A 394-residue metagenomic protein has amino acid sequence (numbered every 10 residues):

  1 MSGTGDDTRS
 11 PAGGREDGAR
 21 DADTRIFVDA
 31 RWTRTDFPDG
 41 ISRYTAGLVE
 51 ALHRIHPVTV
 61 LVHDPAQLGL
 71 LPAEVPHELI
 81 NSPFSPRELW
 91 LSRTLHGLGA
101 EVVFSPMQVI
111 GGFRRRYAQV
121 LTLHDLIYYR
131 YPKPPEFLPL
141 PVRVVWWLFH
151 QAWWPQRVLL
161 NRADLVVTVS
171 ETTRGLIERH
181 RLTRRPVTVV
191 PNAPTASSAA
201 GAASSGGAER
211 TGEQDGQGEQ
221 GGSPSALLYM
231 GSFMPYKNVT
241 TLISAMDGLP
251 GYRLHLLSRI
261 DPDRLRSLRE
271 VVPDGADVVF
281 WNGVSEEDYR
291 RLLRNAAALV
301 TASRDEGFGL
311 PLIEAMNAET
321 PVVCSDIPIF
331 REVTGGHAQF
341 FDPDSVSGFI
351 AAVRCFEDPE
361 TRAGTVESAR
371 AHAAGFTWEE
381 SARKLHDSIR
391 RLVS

Functional and structural regions predicted by a protein language model:
S2-R9, G13, D17-S394: Carbohydrate transferase catalytic cores enriched for Leloir-type hexosyltransferases
